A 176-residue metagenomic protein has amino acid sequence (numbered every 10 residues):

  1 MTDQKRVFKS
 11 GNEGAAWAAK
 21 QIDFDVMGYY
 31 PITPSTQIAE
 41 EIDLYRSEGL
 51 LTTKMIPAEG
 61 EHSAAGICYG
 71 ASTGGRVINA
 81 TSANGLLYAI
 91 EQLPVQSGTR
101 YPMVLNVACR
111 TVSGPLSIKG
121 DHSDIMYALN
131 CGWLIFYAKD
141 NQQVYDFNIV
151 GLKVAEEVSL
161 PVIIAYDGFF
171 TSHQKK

Functional and structural regions predicted by a protein language model:
M1-Y127, G132, I149, D167-T171: Thiamine diphosphate
I135-K176: Structural signature of the thiamine diphosphate
